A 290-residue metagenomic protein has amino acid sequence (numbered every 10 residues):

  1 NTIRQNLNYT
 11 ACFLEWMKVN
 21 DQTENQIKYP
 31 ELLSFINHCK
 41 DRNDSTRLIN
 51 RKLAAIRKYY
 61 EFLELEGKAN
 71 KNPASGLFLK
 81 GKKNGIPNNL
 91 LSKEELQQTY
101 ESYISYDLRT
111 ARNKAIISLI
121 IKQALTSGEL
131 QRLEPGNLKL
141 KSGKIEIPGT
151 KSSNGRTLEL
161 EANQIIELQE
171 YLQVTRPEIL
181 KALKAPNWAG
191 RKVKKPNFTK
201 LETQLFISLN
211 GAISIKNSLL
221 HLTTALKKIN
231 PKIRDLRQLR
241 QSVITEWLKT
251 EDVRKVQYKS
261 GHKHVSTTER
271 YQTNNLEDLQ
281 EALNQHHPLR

Functional and structural regions predicted by a protein language model:
N1-I86, S105: N-terminal core-binding DNA-recognition domain of tyrosine recombinases/integrases
A69-K71, K83-Q98, S152-N163: DNA breakage-rejoining catalytic core of tyrosine-based enzymes
Q98-S127: Basic, Lys/Arg- and aromatic-enriched nucleic-acid-binding interface segment
I120-S142: Short, charged phosphate-coordinating catalytic segments
G128, S142-Q164, F198-T199, S208-L209: Basic, Lys/Arg-rich DNA-contacting stretches centered on the C-terminal catalytic core of tyrosine recombinase systems
G149, S260, V265-Q285: Catalytic-site neighborhood detector that most strongly recognizes the C-terminal catalytic loop/helix of tyrosine
E161-P231: Active-site/catalytic core of tyrosine-dependent DNA strand-transfer enzymes
L219-Y258, E277: Short, basic (Lys/Arg/His-rich) helix/loop patches that form interaction surfaces in the mid-to-C-terminal regions
